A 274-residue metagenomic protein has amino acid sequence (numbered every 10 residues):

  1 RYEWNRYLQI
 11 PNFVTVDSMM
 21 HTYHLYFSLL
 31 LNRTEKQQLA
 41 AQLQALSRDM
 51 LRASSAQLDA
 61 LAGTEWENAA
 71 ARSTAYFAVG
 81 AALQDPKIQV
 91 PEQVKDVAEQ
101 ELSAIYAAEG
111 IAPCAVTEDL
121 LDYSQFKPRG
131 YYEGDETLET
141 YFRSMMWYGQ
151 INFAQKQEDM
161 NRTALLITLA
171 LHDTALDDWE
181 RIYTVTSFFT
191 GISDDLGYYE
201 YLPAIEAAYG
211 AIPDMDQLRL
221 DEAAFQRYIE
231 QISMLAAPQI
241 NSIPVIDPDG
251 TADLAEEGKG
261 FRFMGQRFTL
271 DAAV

Functional and structural regions predicted by a protein language model:
R1-V274: Long, non-catalytic protein-protein interaction scaffolds
